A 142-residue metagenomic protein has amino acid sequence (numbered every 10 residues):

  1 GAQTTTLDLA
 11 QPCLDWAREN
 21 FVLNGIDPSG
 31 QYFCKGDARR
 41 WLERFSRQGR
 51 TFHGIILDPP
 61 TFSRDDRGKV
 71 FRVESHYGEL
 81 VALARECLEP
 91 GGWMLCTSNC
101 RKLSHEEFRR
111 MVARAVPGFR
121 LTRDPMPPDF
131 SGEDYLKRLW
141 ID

Functional and structural regions predicted by a protein language model:
A2, G92: Glycine-centered, small-residue-biased loops immediately flanking beta-strands in adenine/cofactor-binding cores
Q3-D8: Conserved SAM-binding motif I beta-strand of class I
A10-G54: S-adenosyl-L-methionine
C13, W41, S63-D65, K102-H105 (+1 more regions): Flexible loop/turn segments at secondary-structure boundaries
R18, S46-R47, R67-V70, E107-R109: Short amphipathic alpha-helical segments
K35, F52-L83: Mobile active-site "lid"/loop adjacent to the S-adenosyl-L-methionine
L88-P90: Helix-to-beta-strand junctions that scaffold the AdoMet/dcAdoMet cofactor pocket in Class I SAM-dependent enzymes
W93-D142: C-terminal catalytic and target-recognition region of SAM-dependent MTase-like enzymes, primarily methyltransferases
